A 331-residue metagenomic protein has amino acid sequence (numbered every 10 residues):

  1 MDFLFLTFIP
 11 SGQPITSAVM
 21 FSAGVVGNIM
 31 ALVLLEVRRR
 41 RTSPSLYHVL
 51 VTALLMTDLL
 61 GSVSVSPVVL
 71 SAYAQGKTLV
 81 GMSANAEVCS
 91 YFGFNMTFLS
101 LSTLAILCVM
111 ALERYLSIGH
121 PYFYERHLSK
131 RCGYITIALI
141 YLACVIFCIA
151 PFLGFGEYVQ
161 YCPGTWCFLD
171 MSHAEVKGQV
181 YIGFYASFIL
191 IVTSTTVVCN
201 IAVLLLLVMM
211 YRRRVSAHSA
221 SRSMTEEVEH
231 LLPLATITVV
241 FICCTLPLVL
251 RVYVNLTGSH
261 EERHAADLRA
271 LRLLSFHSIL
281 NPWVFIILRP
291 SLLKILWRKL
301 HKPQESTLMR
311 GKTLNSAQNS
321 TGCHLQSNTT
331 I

Functional and structural regions predicted by a protein language model:
M1, V37, R212-L231, S291-I331: Intrinsically disordered regulatory tails of 7TM GPCRs
M1-M30, L34-V37, I331: Extracellular N-terminal segment of 7TM GPCRs
D2-F3, G76-G93, T97, I146-I191: Loop architecture of class A 7-transmembrane GPCRs
I9-A18, L46-V109, S117: Extracellular TM2-ECL1-early TM3 structural module of rhodopsin-like
S17-F21, L34, L60-L79, S100-I106 (+5 more regions): Helix-to-loop junction signature of class
H48-T57, L205-L248: Intracellular effector-coupling site of seven-transmembrane GPCRs, centered on the ICL3-to-TM6 transition
S71, S102-V109, L116, Y122-T165 (+1 more regions): Fourth transmembrane helix
C243-Y253, A266-K312: Seventh transmembrane helix
